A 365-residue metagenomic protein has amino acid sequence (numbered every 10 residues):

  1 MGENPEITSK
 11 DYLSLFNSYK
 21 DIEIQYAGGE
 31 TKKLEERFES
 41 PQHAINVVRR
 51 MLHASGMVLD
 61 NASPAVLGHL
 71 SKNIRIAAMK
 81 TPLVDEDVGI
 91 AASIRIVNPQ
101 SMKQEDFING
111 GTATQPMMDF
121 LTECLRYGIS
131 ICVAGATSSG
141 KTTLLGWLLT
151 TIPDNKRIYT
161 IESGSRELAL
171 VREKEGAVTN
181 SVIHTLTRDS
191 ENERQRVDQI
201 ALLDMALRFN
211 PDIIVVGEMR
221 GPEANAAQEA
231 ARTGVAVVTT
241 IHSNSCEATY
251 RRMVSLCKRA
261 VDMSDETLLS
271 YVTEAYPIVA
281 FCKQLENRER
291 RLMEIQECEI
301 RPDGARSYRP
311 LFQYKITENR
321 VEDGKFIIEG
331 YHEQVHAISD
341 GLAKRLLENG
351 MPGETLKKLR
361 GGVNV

Functional and structural regions predicted by a protein language model:
G2-Y12, M51-L70, K156, V261-E266: Active-site phosphate-binding and catalytic loops of NTP-dependent enzymes
D21-Y127: P-loop NTP-binding catalytic core
I129, L149-T273, K283-Q284: Switch/coupling sub-region of P-loop NTPases
V133: Hydrophobic anchor at the beta1->P-loop junction of P-loop NTPases
A136-T137: The conserved Walker
K141: Conserved lysine of the Walker
L144, L148: Hydrophobic positions on the alpha1 helix immediately C-terminal to the Walker A/P-loop
E294-V365: NTP-binding/hydrolysis catalytic cores, primarily Walker-type P-loop NTPases
